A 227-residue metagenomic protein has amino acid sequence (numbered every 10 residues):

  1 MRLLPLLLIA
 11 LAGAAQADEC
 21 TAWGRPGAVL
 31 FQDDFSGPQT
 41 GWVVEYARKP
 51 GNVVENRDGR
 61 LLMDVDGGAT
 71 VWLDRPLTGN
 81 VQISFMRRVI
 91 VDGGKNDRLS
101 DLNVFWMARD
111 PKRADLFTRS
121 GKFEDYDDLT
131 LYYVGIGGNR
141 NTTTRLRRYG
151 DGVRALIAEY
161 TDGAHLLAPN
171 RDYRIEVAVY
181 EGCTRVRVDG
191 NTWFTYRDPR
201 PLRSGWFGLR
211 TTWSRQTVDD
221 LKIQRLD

Functional and structural regions predicted by a protein language model:
M1-L7: Sec-dependent signal peptide recognition, specifically the positively charged N-region followed immediately by
L8-A17: Hydrophobic h-region of N-terminal signal peptides that target proteins for export in Gram-negative bacteria
D18-D227: Extracellular glycan-recognition regions
